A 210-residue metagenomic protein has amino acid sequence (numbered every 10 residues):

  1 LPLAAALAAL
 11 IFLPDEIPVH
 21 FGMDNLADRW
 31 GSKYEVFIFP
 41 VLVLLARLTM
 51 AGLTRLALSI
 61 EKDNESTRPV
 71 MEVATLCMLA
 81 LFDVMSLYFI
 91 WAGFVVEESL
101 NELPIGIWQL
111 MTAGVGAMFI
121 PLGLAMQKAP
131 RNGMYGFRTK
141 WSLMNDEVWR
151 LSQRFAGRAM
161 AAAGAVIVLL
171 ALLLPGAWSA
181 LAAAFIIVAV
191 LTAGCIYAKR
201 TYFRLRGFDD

Functional and structural regions predicted by a protein language model:
A8-F37, Y135-M144: Active-site and channel-lining beta-strand-loop segments that bind or position nucleotide-derived/phosphorylated
A9-L13, L45-S59, P121-F137, Y197-L205: Membrane-water interface of transmembrane alpha-helices
F21, N25, K62, P130-E147 (+2 more regions): Cytosolic, membrane-interface loops and tails of multi-pass inner-membrane proteins
R29-L45, P104-L122, F185-I186: Alpha-helical transmembrane segments
I38-V43, T49-A51, E72-L81, R150-A162: Select subsegments of transmembrane alpha-helices in polytopic membrane proteins, especially boundary-proximal
G52-L103: Ordered, amphipathic secondary-structure segments that act as subunit-interaction surfaces in large macromolecular
G114, A180-G194: Small-residue-rich transmembrane alpha-helices that serve as helix-helix interface/gating elements in multipass
L169-A184: Extracellular/periplasmic helix-loop-helix junctions in multi-pass membrane proteins
